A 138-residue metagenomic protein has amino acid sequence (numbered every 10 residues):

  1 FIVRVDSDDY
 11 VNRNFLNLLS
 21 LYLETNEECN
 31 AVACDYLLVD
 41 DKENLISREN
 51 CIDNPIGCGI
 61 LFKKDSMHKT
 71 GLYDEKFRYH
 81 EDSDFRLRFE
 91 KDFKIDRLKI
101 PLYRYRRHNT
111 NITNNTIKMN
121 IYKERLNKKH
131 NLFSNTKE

Functional and structural regions predicted by a protein language model:
F1-Y122: Nucleotide-sugar donor-binding/catalytic module of glycosyltransferases that assemble extracellular/cell-envelope
D9, K128-E138: Membrane-proximal basic amphipathic "stem/tether" segments
